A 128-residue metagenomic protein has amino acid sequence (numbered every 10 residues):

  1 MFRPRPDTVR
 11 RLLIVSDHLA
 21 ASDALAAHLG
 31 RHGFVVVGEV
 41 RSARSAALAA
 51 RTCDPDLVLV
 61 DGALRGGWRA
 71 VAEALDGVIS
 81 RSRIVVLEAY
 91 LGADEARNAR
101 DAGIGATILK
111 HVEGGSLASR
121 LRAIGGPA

Functional and structural regions predicted by a protein language model:
M1-L13, A20-A21, G115-A128: Non-catalytic signal-transmission and effector/linker regions of two-component phosphorelay proteins
V15-S16, V40, V58: Conserved sequence signature across two-component system core domains
L19-G38: Two-component/phosphorelay signaling modules centered on CheY-like receiver
A43-A46, L59-L75: Conserved phosphotransfer microenvironments
R51-C53, L75-S82, A102: Conserved phosphotransfer cores of two-component systems
V58, I84, T107-I108: Two-component signal transduction core modules
A70, E88-I108: Alpha4 helix (beta4-alpha4-beta5 surface) of REC/receiver domains from two-component response regulators
H111-V112: Hydrophobic/aromatic docking surface of two-component receiver
